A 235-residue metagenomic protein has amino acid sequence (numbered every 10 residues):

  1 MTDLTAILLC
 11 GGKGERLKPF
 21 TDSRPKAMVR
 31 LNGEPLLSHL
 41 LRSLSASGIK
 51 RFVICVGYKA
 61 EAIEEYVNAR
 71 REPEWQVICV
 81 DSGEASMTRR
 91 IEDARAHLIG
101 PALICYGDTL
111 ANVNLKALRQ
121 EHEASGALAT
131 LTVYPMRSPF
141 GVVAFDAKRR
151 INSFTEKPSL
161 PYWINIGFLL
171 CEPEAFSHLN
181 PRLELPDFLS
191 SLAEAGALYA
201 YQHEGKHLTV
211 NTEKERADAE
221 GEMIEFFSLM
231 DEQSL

Functional and structural regions predicted by a protein language model:
M1-D22: N-terminal nucleotide-binding beta1-loop-alpha1 segment
M1-L8, R30, E34-Y106, L115-A117 (+3 more regions): Conserved N-terminal catalytic core of the sugar/cofactor nucleotidyltransferase
K13, D108-T109: Active-site metal-binding loops of divalent metal-dependent hydrolases
L17, I63-V67, A219: Hydrophobic packing residues within well-ordered alpha-helices of enzyme cores
M28, V143-F145, A200: A structural signal for short hydrophobic beta-strand segments in well-ordered beta-sheet cores
L37, I63, A94, D108 (+4 more regions): Residue-level signal for inorganic ion chemistry
L103, L110, K116-R119, E123 (+2 more regions): Catalytic-core segments of class I nucleotidyltransferases/pyrophosphorylases that form NMP-activated intermediates
S125-P135: A short, conserved acidic/glycine-rich loop-to-beta-strand motif that forms the donor nucleotide-sugar/metal
